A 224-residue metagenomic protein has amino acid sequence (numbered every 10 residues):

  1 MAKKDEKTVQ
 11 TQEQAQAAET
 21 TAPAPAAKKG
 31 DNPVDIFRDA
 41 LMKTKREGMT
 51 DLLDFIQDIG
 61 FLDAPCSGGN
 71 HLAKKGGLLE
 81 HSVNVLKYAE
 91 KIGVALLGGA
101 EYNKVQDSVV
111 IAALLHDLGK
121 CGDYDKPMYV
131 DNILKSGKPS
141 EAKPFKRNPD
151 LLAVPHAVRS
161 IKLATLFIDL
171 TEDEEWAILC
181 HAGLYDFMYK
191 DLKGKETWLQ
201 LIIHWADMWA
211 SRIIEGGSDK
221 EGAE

Functional and structural regions predicted by a protein language model:
A2-K4, A223-E224: Short acidic DE-rich linear segments
K3-K29: Acidic, proline-/serine-/threonine-rich low-complexity intrinsically disordered repeat tracts
E6, N32-I36, M208: Short linear motifs in intrinsically disordered/low-complexity regions
T8-T11, T20-T21, T44, T50 (+3 more regions): Residue-identity detector for threonine
E13-A17, S218-E224: A short, highly charged, low-complexity intrinsically disordered segment
A22-P139: Acidic/His-rich, divalent-metal-binding segments that scaffold phosphate/diphosphate chemistry
G68-K74, E80, Y102-G222: Divalent metal-dependent catalytic cores for phosphoryl transfer on phosphate-bearing substrates
